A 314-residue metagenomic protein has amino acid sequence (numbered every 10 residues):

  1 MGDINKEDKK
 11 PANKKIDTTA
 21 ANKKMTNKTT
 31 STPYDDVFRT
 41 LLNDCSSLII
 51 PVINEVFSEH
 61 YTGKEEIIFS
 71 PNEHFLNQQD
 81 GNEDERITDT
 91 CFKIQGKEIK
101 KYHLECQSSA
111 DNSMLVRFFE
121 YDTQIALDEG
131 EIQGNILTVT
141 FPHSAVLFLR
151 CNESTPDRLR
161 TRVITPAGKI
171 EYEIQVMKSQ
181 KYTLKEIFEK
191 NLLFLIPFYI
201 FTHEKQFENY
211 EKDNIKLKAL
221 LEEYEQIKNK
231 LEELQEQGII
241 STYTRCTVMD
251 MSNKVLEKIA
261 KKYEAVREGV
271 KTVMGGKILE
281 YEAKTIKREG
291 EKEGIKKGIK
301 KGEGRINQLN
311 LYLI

Functional and structural regions predicted by a protein language model:
G2-F194, Y199: Accessory alpha/beta interaction modules
G2-N27, K93-S108, Q133, M177 (+1 more regions): Short, charged alpha-helical interaction segments and adjacent helix-coil junctions
D36, K190-E208, T247-K258: Short, hydrophobic/amphipathic alpha-helical patches that form generic packing surfaces within helical domains
S47-L48, E59-K64, T202-K212, L256-R267: Short helix-capping/linker segments at secondary-structure and domain boundaries
I125-I132, I200-N209, I227-Q235: Short regulatory "switch" loops immediately downstream of catalytic or recognition motifs within protein catalytic
